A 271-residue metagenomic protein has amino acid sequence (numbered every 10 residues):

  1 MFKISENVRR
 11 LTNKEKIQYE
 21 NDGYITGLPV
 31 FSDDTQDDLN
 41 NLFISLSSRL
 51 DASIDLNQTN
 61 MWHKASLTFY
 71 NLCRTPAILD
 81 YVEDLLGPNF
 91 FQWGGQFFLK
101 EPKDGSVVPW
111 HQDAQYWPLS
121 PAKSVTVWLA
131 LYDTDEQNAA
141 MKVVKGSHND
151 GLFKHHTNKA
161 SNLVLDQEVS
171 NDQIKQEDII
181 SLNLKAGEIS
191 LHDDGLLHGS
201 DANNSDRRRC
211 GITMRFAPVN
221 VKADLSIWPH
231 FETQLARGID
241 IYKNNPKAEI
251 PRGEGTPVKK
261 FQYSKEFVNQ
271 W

Functional and structural regions predicted by a protein language model:
M1-L119, H156, I227, T233 (+1 more regions): Non-heme Fe(II)-dependent double-stranded beta-helix
F2-S5, L46-R49, I189, L196-W271: Non-heme Fe(II)/2-oxoglutarate
S48, L86, D135-E136, H148: Proline-centered turn/helix-capping motifs that create local helix->coil transitions or kinks
L56, E136-D201: Double-stranded beta-helix
P102-D104, D133-E136, N149, I189 (+1 more regions): Short, charged/polar surface micro-motifs in flexible loops or helix N-caps
H111, P118-E136, N183, L191 (+1 more regions): Short, conserved beta-strand element in jelly-roll/cupin
Q112, V164-Q176, R208, S226-E232: Short, surface-exposed loop/helix-turn segments at secondary-structure junctions that function as lids/hinges flanking
L119-K123, Q173-I174, N204-R208: A generic structural micro-feature
